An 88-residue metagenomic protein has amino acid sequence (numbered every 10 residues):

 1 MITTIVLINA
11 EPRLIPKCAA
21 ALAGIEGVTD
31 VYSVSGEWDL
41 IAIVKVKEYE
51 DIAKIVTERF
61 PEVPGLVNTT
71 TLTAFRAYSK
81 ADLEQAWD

Functional and structural regions predicted by a protein language model:
M1-D88: A compositional/biophysical signature of low hydrophobicity enriched in polar/charged and small residues
